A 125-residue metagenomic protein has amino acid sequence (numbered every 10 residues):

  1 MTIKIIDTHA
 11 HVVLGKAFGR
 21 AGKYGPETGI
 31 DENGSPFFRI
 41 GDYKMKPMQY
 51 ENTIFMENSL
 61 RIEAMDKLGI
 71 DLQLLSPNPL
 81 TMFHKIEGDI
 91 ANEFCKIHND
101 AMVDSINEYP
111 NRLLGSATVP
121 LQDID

Functional and structural regions predicted by a protein language model:
M1-D125: Helix-coil boundary/capping segments in enzymes
